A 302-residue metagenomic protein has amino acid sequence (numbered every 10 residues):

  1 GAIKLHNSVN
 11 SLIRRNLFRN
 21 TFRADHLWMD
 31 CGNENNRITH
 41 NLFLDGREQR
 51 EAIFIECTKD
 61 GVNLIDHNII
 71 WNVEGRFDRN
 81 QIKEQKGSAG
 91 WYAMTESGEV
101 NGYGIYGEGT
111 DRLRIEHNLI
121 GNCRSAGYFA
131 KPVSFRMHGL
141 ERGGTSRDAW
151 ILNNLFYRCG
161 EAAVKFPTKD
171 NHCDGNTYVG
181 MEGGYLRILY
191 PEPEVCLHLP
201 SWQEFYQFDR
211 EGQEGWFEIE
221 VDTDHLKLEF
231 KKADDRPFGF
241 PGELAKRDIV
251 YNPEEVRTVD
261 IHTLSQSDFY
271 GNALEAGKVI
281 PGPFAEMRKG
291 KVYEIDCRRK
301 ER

Functional and structural regions predicted by a protein language model:
G1-D234: Glycine- and acidic/polar-rich repeat regions and solenoidal domains
R187-R302: Surface beta-loop-beta hairpin patches that serve as ligand-binding interfaces in beta-rich domains
